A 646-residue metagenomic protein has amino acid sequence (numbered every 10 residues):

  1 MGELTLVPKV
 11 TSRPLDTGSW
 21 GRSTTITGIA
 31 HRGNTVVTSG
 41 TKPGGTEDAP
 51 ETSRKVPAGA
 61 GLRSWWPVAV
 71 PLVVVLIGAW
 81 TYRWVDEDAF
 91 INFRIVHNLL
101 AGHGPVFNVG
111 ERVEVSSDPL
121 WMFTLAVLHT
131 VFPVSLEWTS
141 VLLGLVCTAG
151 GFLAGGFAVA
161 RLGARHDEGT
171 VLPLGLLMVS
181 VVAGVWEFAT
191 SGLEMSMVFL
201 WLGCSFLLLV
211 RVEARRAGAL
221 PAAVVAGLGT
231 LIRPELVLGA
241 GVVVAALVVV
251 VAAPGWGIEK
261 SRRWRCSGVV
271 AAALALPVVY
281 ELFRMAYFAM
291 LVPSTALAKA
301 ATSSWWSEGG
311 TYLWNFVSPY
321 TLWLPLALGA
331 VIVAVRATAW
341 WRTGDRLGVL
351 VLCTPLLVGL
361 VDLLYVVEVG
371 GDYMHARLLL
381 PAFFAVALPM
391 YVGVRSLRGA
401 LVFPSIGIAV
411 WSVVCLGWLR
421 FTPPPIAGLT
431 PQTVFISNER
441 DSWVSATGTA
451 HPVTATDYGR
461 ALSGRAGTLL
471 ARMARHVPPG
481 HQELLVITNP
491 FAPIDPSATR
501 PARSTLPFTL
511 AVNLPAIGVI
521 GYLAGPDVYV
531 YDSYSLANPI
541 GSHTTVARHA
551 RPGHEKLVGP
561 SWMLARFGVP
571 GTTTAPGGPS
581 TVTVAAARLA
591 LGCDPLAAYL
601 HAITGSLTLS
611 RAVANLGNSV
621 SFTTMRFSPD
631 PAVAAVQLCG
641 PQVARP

Functional and structural regions predicted by a protein language model:
M1-A60, S64, Q642-P646: Short, intrinsically disordered terminal tails adjacent to the first/last structured region
S39-G44, E51-P646: Membrane-proximal envelope and lipid/glycan-remodeling enzymes
